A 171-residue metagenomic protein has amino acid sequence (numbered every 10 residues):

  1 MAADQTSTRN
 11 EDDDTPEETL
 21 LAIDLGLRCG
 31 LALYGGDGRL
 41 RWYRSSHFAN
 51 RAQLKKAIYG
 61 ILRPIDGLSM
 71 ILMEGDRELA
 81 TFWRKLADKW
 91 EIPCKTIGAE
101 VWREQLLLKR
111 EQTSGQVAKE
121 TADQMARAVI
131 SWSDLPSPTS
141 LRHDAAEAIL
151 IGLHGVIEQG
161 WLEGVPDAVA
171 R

Functional and structural regions predicted by a protein language model:
M1-R171: Phosphate- and other anionic-substrate recognition elements at nucleic-acid/protein interfaces
